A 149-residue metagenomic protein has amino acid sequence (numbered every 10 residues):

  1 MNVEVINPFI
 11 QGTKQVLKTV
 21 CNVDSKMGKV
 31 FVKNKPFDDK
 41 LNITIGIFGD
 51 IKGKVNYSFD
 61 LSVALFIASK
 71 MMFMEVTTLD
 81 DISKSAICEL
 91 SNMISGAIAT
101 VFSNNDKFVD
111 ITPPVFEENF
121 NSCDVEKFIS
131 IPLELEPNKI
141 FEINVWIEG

Functional and structural regions predicted by a protein language model:
M1-G149: N-terminal auxiliary interaction/assembly segments of multi-subunit proteins
